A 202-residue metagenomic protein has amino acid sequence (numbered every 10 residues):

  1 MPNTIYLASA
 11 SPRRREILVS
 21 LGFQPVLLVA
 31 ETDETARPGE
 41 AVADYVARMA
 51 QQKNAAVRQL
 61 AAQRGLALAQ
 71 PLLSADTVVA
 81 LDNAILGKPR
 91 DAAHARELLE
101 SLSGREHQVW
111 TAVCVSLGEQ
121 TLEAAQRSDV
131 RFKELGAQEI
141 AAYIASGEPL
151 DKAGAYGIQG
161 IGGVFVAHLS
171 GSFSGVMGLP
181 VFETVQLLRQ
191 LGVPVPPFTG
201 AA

Functional and structural regions predicted by a protein language model:
P2-Y6, V19, V42-A202: Anionic-ligand binding patches
L7-S11: Glycine-rich beta-to-alpha transition loops that act as phosphate-gripper elements at the mouths of alpha/beta enzyme
R13-R15: Short, glycine/polar-rich helix-capping loops at beta-to-alpha or helix-loop-helix junctions that flank or form
I17-F23: A short, Lys/Arg-enriched amphipathic alpha-helix followed by its capping loop at the start of a domain
Q24-E40, T121-R127: Short glycine-rich, Thr/Ser-proximal phosphate-binding strand/loop in the N-terminal lobe of ATP-dependent enzymes
